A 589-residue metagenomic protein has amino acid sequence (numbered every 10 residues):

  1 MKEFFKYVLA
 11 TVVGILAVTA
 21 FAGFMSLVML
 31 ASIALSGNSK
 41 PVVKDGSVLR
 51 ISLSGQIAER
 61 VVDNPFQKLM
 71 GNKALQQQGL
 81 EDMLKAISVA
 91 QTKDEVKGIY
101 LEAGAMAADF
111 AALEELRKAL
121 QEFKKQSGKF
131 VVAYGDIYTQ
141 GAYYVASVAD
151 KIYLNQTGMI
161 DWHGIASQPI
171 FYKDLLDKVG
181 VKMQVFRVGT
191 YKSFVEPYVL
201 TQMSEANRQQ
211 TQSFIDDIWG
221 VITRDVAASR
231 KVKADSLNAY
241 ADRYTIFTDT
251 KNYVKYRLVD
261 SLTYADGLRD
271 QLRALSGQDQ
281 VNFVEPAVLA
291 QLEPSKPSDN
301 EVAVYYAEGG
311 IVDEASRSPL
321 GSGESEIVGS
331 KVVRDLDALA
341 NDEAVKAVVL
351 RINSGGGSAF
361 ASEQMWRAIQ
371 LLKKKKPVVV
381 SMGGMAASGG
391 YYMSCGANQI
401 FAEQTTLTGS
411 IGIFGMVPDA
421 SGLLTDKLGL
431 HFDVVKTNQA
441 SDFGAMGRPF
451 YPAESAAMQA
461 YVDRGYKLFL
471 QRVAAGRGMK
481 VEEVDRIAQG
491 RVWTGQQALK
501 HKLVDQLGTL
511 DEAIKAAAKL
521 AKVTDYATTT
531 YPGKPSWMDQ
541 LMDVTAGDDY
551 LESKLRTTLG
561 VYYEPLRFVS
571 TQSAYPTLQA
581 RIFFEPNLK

Functional and structural regions predicted by a protein language model:
K2-V42, G46: N-terminal type II signal-anchor transmembrane helix that functions as the membrane-insertion/stop-transfer segment
K40, S47-P169, K178, S295-L423: Cleft-lining beta-strand/loop regions that shape enzyme active-site pockets
V42-D45, E293-N300, K522, P576 (+1 more regions): Extracellular/periplasmic catalytic domains that process cell-envelope and extracellular macromolecules
K125, P169, K173-Q271, V378 (+3 more regions): Charged, glycine-interspersed solvent-exposed loop segments at helix/strand-loop junctions that cap or gate access
Y172-V188, G277-K296, F414, P418 (+4 more regions): Surface-exposed, non-catalytic interaction/assembly patches
A228-S229, D260-E301, F414, L470-G476 (+1 more regions): C-terminal long alpha-helix characteristic of the crotonase
D299-V302, Y306-E343, Y461, P532-K589: Intrinsic disorder and flexible/low-complexity segments
A359-Q364, Q497-K500, L541-V544: Short glycine/threonine-rich loop-to-helix capping motif typified by GTGT followed within a few residues by an Asp-Pro
